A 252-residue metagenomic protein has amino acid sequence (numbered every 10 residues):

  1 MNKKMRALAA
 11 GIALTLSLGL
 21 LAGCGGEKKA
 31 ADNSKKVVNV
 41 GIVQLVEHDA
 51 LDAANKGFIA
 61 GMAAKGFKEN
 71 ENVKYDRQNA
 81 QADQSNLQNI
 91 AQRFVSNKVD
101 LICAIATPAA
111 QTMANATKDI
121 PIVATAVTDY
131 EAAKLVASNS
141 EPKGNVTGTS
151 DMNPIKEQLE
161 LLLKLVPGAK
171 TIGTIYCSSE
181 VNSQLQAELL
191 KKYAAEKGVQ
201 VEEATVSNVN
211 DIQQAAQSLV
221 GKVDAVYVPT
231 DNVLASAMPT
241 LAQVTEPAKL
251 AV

Functional and structural regions predicted by a protein language model:
M1-N39, A64, K68: Short, low-complexity disordered leader/linker segments with a strong preference for bacterial N-terminal type II
V37-K65, D76-S85, S179-V181, D231-S236: Extracytoplasmic "Venus flytrap"
V40, F58, T147-A194: An alpha-beta-alpha
N55, I59, Q88-A91, T107-A110 (+8 more regions): Extracytoplasmic/secreted envelope proteins and their assembly/folding machinery, especially bacterial periplasmic
K74-S96, A204-L219: Structural motif
A80-A137, V228-E246, L250: Beta-alpha junction/loop-to-helix N-cap segments that form part of ligand/metal-binding clefts
D100-I102, K170, D224: Conserved acidic residues
I175, V181-L250: Pocket-lining segment of extracytoplasmic ligand-binding domains
